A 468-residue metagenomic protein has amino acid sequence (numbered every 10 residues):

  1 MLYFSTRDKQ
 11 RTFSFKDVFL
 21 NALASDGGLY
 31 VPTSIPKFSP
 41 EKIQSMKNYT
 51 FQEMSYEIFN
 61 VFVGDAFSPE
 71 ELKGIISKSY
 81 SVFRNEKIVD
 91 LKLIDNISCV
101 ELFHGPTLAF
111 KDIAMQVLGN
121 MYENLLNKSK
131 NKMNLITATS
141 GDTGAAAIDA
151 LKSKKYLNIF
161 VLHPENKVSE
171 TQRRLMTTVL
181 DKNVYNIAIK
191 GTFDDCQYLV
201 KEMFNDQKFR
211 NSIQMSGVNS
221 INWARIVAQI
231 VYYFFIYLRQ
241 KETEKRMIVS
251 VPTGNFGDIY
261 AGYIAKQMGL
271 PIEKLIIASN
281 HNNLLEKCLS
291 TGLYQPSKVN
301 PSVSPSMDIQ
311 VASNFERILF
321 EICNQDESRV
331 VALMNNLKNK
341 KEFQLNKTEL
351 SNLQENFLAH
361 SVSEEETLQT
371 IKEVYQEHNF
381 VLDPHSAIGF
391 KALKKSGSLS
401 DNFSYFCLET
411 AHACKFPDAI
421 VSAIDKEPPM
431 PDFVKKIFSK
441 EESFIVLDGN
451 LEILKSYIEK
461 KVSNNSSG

Functional and structural regions predicted by a protein language model:
M1-G468: PLP-dependent amino-acid enzyme catalytic core
